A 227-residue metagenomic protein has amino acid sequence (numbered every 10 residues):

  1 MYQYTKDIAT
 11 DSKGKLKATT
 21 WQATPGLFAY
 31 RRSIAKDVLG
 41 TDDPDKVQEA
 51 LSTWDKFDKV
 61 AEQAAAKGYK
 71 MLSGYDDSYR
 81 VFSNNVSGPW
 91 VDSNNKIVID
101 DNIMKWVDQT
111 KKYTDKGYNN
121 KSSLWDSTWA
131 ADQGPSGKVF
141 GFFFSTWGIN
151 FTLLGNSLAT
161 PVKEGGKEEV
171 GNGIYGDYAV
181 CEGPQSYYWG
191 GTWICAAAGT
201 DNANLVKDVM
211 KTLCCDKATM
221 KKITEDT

Functional and structural regions predicted by a protein language model:
M1-P25, G165-E182: Hinge/lid segment of periplasmic solute-binding proteins
M1-Q3, D37-V38, D42, A131-Q133 (+3 more regions): Extracytoplasmic "Venus flytrap"/periplasmic binding protein-like
K17-A18, A65-Y75, T219-D226: Bilobed periplasmic-binding protein-like "clamshell/Venus-flytrap" ligand-binding domains
G26-Y30, I194-A196: Short glycine- and hydrophobic/aromatic-rich loop-to-beta-strand nucleating segment in the catalytic cores
Q48-Q63, Y79: Short, well-ordered surface patches within globular domains
K56-A64, N94-S127, K167-A179: Glycine-centered hinge/linker elements that transmit conformational signals in sensory and ligand-binding systems
Y75-S78, S127, F143-N150: Beta->alpha turn/N-cap motifs
K116, T160-T227: Extracytoplasmic/periplasmic substrate-recognition and gating elements
